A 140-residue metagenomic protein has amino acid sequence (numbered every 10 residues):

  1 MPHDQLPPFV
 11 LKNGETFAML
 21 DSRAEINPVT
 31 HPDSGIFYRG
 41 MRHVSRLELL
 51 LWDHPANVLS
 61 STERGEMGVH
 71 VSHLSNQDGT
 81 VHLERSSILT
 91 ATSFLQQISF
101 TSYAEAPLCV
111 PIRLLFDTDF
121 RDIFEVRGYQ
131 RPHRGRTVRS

Functional and structural regions predicted by a protein language model:
M1-S140: Terminal accessory carbohydrate-recognition/targeting modules of carbohydrate-active enzymes
